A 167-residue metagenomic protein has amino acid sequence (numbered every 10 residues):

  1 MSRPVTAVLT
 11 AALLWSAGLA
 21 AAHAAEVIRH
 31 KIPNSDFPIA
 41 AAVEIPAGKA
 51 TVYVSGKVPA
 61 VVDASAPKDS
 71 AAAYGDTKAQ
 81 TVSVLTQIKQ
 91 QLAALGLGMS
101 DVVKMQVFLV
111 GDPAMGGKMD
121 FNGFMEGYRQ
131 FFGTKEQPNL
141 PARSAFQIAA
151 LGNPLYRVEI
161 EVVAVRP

Functional and structural regions predicted by a protein language model:
P4-L9, L13-T86, Q90-Q106, D112-P167: N-terminal presequence-like segments and the immediate start of the first folded domain
